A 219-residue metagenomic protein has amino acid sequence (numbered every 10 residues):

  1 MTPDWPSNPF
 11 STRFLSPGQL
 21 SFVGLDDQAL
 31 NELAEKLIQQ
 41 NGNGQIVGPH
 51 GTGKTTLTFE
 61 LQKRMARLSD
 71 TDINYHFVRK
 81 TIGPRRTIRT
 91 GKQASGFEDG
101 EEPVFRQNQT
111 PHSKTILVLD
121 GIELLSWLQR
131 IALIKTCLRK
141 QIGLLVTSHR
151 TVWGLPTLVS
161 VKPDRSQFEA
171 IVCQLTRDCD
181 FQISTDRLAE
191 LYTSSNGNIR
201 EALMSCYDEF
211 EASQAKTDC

Functional and structural regions predicted by a protein language model:
M1-N41, S205-C219: A short, basic N-terminal segment
Q39-F59: Walker A/P-loop nucleotide-binding motif
T55-I73: P-loop NTPase Walker A phosphate-binding motif
L68-P111: AAA+/P-loop NTPase substrate/partner-engagement loops
F105-L133: Conserved P-loop NTPase "ATPase switch" module shared by AAA+ and STAND
E123-D164: Sensor-1/coupling segment of RecA-like P-loop NTPase cores
S160-L188: Conserved small helical "lid"/interfacial subdomain of P-loop NTPases
T185-C219: Amphipathic alpha-helical "lid/sensor" segments that cap RecA-like P-loop NTPase cores
